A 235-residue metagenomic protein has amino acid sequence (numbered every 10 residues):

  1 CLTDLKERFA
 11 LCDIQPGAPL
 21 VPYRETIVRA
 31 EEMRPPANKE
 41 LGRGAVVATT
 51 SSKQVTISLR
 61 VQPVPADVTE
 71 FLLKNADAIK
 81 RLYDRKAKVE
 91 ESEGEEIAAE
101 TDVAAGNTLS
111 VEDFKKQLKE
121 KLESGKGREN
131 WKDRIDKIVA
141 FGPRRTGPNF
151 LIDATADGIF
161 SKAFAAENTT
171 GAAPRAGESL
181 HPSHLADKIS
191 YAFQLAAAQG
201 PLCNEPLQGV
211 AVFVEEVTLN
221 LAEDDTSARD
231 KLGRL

Functional and structural regions predicted by a protein language model:
C1-L235: Accessory interaction regions appended to the cores of large information-processing enzymes
